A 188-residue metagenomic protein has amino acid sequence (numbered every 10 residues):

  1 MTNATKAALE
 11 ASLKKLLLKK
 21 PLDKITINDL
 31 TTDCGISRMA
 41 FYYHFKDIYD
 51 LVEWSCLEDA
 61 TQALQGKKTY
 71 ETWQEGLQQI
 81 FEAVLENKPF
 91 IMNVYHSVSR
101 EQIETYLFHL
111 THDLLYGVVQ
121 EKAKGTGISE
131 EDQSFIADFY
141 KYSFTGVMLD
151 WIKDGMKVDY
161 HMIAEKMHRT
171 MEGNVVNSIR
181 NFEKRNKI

Functional and structural regions predicted by a protein language model:
T2, K6, C56, E104-F108 (+5 more regions): Amphipathic, non-transmembrane alpha-helical scaffold segments
N3-K6, E10-K14, L18, D23-I27 (+4 more regions): An amphipathic alpha-helix adjacent to DNA-recognition modules
K6, I27, Y70, Q74 (+3 more regions): Short, structured helix-loop boundary elements
S55-Q62, N87, I91, L114-K122 (+2 more regions): A short secondary-structure junction motif
K67, I91-Y95, K122-G125, W151-G155 (+1 more regions): Secondary-structure edge/capping motif, primarily at the C-terminal ends of alpha-helices and the immediately following
T72-Q120: Helical hydrophobic small-molecule/effector-binding pocket
R100-G125, E131-G146, V176: Amphipathic alpha-helical packing segments from all-alpha helical-bundle domains
D150-I188: C-terminal peripheral helix-coil segments that are non-catalytic and often amphipathic
